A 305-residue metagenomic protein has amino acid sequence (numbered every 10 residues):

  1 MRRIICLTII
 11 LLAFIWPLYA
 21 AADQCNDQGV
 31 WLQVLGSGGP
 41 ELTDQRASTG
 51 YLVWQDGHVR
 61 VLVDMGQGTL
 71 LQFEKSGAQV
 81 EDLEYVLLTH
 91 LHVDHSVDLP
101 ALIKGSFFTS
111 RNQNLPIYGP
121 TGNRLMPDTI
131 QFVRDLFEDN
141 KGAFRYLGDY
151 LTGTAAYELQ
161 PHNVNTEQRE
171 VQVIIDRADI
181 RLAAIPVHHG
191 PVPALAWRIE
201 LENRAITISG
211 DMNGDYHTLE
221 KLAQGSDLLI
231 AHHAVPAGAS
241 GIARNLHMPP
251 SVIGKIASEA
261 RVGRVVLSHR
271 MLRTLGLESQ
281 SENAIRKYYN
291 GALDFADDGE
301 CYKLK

Functional and structural regions predicted by a protein language model:
M1-C6: Bacterial N-terminal signal peptides that target proteins for export
L7-W16: Bacterial N-terminal signal peptides
L12-A13, E74, P100, K221: Alpha-helical transmembrane segments and their juxtamembrane interfaces
A21-I206, E282-K287, A292-L304: Binuclear metal-dependent hydrolase catalytic cores
S37, V187, G210-M212, H269-R270: Conserved donor-binding loops in enzymes that form glycosidic bonds
A196, A205, M212-C301: Cap/insert and terminal regions of metallo-dependent hydrolase folds
